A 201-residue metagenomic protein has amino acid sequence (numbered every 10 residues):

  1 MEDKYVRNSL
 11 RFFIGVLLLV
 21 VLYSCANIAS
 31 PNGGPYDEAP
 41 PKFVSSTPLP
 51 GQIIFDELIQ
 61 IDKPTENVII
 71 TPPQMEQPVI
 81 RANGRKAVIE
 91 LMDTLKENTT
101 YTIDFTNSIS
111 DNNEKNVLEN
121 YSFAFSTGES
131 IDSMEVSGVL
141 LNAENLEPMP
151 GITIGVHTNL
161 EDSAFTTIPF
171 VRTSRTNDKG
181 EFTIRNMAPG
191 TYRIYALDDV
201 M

Functional and structural regions predicted by a protein language model:
D3-Y5, S9, C25-Y195: Acidic, low-complexity Ser/Thr/Gly/Pro-rich repeat segments typical of extracellular/periplasmic and surface-exposed
N8-L19: Sec-dependent signal peptide recognition, specifically the positively charged N-region followed immediately by
A196-M201: A short, solvent-exposed loop/turn motif at the edges and junctions of modular extracellular/periplasmic domains
